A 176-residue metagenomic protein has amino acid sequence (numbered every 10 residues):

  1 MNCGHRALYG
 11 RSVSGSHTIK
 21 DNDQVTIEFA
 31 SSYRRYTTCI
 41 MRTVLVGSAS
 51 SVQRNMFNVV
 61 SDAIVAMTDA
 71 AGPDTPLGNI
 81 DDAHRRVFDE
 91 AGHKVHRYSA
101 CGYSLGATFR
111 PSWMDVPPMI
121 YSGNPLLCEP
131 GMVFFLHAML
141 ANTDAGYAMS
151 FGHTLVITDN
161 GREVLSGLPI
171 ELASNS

Functional and structural regions predicted by a protein language model:
M1-S176: Active-site neighborhoods and metal-handling regions in enzymes and metal-associated proteins
